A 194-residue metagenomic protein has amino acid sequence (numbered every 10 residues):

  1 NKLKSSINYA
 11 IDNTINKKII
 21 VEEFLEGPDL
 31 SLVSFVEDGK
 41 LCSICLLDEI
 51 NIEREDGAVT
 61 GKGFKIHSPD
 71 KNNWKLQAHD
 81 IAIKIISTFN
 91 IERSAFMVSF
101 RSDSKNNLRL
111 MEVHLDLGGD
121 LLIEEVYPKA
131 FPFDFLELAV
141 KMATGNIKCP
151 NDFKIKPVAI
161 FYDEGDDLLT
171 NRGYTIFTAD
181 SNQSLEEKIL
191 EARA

Functional and structural regions predicted by a protein language model:
N1, F35-E37, F177-T178: Short beta-strand-to-turn element immediately C-terminal to the catalytic PLP-Schiff-base lysine in fold type I
N1-I20: N-terminal beta-alpha lobe that positions the nucleotide/phosphoryl donor in ATP/NTP-coupled carboxylate activation
L3, K75-H79, N182-L185, I189: Generic alpha-helical secondary structure
A10-N13, I85-F89, M142, N146 (+1 more regions): Change "in soluble alpha/beta enzymes" to "in soluble alpha/beta proteins
E23-L30, S34-I91, A95, S102 (+4 more regions): ATP-dependent carboxylate/phosphate-activation module, predominantly the ATP-grasp catalytic core and closely related
N106-R109: Conserved protein kinase catalytic/activation segment
L138-A194: Peripheral (often C-terminal) accessory segments that flank ATP-dependent C-N-forming ligase machineries
